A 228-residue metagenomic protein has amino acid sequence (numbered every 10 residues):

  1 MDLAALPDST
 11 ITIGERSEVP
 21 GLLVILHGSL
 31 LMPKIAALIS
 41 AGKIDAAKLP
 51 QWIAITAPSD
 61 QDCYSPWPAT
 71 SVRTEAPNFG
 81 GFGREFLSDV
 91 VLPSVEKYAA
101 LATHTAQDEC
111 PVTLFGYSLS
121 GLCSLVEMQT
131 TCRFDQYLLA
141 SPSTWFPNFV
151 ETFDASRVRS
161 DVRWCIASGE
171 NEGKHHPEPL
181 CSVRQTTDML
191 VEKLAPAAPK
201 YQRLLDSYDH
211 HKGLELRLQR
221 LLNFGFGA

Functional and structural regions predicted by a protein language model:
M1-L22, P50-Q51: A domain-start/cap signature at the N-terminus of enzymes
E18-A106: Serine-hydrolase catalytic machinery in alpha/beta-hydrolase-like enzymes
I39-G42, M128, V191: A conserved amphipathic alpha-helix that caps or lines the catalytic cleft of carbohydrate- and lipid-modifying enzymes
I55-T56, Y117, A140-S141, A167: Alpha/beta-hydrolase-fold catalytic nucleophile elbow
L101-Y117, Y137: Alpha/beta-hydrolase fold nucleophile elbow
G121-T131: Short glycine-enriched nucleophile-adjacent loop and the immediately C-terminal alpha-helix near the catalytic center
S141-G227: The feature captures the conserved acid-bearing segment of alpha/beta-hydrolase catalytic domains
